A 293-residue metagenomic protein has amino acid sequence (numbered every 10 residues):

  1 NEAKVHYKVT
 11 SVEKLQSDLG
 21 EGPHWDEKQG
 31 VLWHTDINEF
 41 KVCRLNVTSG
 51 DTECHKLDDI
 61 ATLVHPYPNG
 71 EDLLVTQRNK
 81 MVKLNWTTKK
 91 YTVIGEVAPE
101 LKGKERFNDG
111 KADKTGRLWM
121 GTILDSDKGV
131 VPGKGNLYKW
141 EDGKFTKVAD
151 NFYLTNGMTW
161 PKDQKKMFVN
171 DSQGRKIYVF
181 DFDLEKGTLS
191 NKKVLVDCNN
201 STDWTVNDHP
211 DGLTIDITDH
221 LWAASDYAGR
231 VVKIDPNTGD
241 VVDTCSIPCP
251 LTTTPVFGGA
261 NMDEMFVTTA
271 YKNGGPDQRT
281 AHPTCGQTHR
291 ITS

Functional and structural regions predicted by a protein language model:
E2-S17, L45-G50, K56, G95-V97 (+2 more regions): A short helix->beta-strand "capping" segment at the edge of beta-propeller domains
T10-S11, E53-L57, T92-A98, T146-D150 (+2 more regions): Beta-propeller fold detector
L15-Q29, D58-T76, P99-L118, K134-N136 (+3 more regions): Beta-rich, blade/repeat-based domains predominating in secreted/periplasmic proteins but also intracellular
D26-E27, L32-I37, L73-N79, M120-K128 (+3 more regions): Conserved beta-strand positions in repeat-built beta-propeller and related beta-rich domains
K41-C43, K80-V82, G135-Y138, K176-Y178 (+2 more regions): A short loop-to-beta-strand structural motif that recurs across blades of beta-propeller domains
T87, F180-T188, P236, S293: Short loop/turn segments immediately following beta-strands, especially the blade-tip and inter-blade linker loops
R175-K176, F180, D197-V242: Loop/turn-rich, solvent-exposed surfaces of beta-rich toroidal or solenoidal domains
V256-S293: Blade-level signature of beta-propeller repeat domains, shared across WD40, Kelch, NHL, RCC1 and BNR/Asp-box propellers
